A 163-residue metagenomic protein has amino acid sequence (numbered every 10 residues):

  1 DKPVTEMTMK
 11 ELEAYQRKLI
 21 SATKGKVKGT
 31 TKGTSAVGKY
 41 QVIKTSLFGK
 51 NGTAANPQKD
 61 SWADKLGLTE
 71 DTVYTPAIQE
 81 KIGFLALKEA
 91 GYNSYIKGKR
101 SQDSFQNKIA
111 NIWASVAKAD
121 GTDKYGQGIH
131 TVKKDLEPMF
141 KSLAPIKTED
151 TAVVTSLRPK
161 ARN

Functional and structural regions predicted by a protein language model:
D1-V73, I78-N163: Cell-wall polysaccharide-cleaving catalytic domain and substrate-binding groove, primarily in peptidoglycan/chitin
